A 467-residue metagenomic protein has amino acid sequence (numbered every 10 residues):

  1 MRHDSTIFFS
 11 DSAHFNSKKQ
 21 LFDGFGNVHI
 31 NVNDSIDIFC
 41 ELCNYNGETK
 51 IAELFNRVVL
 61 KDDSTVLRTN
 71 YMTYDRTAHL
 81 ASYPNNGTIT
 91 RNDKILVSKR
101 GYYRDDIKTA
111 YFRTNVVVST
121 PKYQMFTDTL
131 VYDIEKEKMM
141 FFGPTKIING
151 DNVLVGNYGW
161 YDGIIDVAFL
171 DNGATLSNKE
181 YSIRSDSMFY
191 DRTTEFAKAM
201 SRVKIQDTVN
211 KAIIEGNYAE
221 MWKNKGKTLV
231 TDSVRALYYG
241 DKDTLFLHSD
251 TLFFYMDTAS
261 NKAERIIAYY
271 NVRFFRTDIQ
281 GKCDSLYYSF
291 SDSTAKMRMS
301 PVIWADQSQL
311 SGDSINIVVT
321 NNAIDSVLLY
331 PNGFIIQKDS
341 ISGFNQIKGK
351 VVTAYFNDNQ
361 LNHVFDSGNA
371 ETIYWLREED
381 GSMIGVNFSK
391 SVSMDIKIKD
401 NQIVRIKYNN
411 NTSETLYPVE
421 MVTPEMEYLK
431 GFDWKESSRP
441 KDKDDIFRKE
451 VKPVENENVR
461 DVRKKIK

Functional and structural regions predicted by a protein language model:
M1-K467: N-terminal amphipathic/hydrophobic interface segments
